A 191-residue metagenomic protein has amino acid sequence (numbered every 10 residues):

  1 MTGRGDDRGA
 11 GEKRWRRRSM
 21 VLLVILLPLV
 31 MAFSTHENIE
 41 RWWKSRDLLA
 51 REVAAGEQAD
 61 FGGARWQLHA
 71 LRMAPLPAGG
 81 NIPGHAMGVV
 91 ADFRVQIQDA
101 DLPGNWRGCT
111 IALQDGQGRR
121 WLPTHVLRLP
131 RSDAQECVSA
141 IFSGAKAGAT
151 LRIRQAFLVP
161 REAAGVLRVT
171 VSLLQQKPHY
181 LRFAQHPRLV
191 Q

Functional and structural regions predicted by a protein language model:
M1-P77, V190-Q191: Membrane engagement elements in two modes
N38, L151-P178: Short, surface-exposed ligand- or partner-binding patches at beta-edge/loop junctions that are enriched in aromatics
V53-A55, L76-G79, E136-I141, I153: Short structured motifs
A64, V89-A91, L151: Hydrophobic core residues within well-ordered beta-strands of beta-rich domains
A70-A78, P83-Q96: Extracytoplasmic beta-rich ectodomain segments of secreted or membrane-anchored proteins
P83, Q96-T150, K177-Q191: The feature marks short-to-medium sequence segments in extracytoplasmic or secretory-pathway proteins
R94-Q98, L158-P160: Solvent-exposed residues in well-ordered beta-strands and their adjoining turns, especially edge/terminal strands
